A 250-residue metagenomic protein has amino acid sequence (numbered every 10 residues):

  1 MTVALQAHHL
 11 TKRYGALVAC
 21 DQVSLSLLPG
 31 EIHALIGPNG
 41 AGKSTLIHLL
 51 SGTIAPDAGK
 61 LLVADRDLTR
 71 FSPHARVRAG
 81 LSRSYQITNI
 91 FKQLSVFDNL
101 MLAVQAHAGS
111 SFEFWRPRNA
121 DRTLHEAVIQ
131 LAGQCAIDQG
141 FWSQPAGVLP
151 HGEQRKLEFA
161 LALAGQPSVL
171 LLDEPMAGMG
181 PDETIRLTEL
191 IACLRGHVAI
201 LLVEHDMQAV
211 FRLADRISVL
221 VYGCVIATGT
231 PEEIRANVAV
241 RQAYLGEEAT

Functional and structural regions predicted by a protein language model:
T2-T250: Glycine-rich phosphate-binding loops of nucleotide-dependent enzymes
